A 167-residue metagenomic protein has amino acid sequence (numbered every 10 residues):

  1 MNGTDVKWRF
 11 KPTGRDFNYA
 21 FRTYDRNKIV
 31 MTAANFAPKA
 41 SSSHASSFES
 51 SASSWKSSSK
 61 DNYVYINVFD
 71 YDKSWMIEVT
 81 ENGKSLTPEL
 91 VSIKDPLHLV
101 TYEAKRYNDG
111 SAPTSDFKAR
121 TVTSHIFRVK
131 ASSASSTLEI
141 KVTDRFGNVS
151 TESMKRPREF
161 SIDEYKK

Functional and structural regions predicted by a protein language model:
M1-K167: Metal-dependent phosphoesterase/phosphodiesterase active-site architecture
